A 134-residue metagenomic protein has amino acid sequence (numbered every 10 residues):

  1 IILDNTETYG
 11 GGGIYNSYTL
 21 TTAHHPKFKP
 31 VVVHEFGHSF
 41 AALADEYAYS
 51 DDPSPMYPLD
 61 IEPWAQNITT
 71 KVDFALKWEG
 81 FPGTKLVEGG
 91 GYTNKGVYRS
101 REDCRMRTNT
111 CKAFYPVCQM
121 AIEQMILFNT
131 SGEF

Functional and structural regions predicted by a protein language model:
I1-D51: Active-site-proximal segment of zinc-dependent metalloprotease catalytic domains
A44-F134: Replace "(M1/M4/M9/M12/WLM)" with "(e.g., M1/M4/M8/M9/M12/M26/WLM)" and add "not limited to" to clarify scope
